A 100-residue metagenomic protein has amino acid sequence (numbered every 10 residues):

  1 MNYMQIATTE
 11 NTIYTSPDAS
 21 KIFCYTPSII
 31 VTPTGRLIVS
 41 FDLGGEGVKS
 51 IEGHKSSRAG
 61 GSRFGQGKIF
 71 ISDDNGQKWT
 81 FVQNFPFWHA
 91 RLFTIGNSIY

Functional and structural regions predicted by a protein language model:
M1-Y100: Asp-box/BNR beta-propeller blade signature and adjacent active/binding-site loops in extracellular glycan-interacting
